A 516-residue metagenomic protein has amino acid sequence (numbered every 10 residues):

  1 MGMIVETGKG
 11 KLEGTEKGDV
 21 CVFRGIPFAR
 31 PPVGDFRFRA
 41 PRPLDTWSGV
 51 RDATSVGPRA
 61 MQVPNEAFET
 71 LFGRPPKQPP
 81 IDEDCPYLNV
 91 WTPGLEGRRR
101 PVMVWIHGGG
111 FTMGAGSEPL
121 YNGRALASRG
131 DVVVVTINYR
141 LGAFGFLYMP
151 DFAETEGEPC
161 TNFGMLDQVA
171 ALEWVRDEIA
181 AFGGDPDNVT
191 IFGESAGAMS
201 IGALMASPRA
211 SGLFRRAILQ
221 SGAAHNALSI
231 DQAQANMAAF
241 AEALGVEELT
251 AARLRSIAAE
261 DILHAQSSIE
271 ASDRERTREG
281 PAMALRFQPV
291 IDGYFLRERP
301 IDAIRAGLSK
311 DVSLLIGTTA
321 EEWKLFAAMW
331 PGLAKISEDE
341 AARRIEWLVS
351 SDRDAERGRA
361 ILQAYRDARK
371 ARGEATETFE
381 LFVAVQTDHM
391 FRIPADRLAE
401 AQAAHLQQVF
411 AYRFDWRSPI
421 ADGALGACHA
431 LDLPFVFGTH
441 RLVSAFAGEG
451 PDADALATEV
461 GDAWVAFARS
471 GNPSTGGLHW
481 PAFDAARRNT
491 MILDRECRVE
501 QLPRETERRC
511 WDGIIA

Functional and structural regions predicted by a protein language model:
M1-N162, P186, M283, F446-A463 (+3 more regions): Non-catalytic accessory segments of hydrolases
T70-A251, S268, D273, Y294 (+1 more regions): Serine-hydrolase-like catalytic core of hydrolytic proteins
G94-R100, I179-N188, E247-L249, A401-F410 (+1 more regions): Surface-exposed helix-capping loop/turn segments at secondary-structure junctions
M103, T136, V169-L172, R176 (+12 more regions): Non-transmembrane alpha-helical segments in soluble domains of secreted/periplasmic/extracellular proteins
R140-A143, F192-A196, R413-A421, L478-D484: Short, solvent-exposed turn/loop segments enriched in Gly/Ser/Thr/Pro and often Arg
R216, H225, D261-P451, A463: Substrate-gating cap/lid region and adjacent catalytic-acid/histidine neighborhood within extracellular/lumenal
L244-S256, S350-R359: Short, surface-exposed acidic
S256-I257, R413, R417, S470-E496: Polar, surface-exposed loop/tail segments that function as active-site lids or cofactor/substrate-recognition elements
